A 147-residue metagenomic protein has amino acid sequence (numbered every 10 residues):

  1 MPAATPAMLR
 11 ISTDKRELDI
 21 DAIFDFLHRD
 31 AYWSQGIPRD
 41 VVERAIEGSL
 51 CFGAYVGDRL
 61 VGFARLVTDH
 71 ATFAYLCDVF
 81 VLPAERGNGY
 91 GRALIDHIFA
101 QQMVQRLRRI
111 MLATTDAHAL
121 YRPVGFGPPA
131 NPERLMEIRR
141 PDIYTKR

Functional and structural regions predicted by a protein language model:
M1-I37, R147: Short amphipathic alpha-helix that is part of the acyltransferase structural core
A7-M8, S12-K15, D19, D96 (+1 more regions): Short, flexible, glycine-rich and Lys/Arg-enriched loop motifs at helix boundaries that contact anionic partners
D40-F80: A conserved beta-strand-loop-helix scaffold within acyl/acetyltransferase catalytic domains
E85-L94: Conserved acetyl-CoA pyrophosphate-binding loop and the N-cap/start of the following alpha-helix in GNAT-like
R92, V104-R140: Conserved active-site alpha-helix within GNAT-family acetyltransferase domains
